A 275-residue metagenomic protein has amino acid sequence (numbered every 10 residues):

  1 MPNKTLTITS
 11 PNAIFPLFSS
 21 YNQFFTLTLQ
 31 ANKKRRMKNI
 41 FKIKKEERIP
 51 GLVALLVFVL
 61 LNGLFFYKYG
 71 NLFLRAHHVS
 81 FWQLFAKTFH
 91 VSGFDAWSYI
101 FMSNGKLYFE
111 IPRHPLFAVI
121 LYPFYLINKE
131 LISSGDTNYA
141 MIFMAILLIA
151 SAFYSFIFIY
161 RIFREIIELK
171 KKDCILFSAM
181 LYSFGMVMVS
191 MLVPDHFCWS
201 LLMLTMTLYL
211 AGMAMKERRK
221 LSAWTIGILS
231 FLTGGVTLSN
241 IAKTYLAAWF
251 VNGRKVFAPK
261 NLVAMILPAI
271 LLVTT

Functional and structural regions predicted by a protein language model:
L17-Y69: Start-transfer (signal-anchor) and selected internal transmembrane alpha helices of multi-pass inner/ER membrane
E46-G105, L267-T275: Transmembrane signal-anchor helices characteristic of membrane glycosylation enzymes that use polyprenol
N104-N138: Short hydrophobic/aromatic helix or loop-helix immediately within or flanking a transmembrane segment in polytopic
P112-R113, F117, L121-Y125, M144-F158 (+1 more regions): Transmembrane alpha-helices of multi-pass, membrane-embedded glycan-processing enzymes that use lipid-linked
I157-S183: Transmembrane-helix signature of polytopic, membrane-embedded enzymes that assemble or transfer cell-envelope glycans
L192-C198: Short acidic/glycine- and proline-prone juxtamembrane loop motifs at membrane-interface regions of multi-pass membrane
W199-K216: Specific aromatic-rich, kink-prone transmembrane helix
K220-N252, P268: Membrane-interface alpha helices of multi-pass inner-membrane proteins
